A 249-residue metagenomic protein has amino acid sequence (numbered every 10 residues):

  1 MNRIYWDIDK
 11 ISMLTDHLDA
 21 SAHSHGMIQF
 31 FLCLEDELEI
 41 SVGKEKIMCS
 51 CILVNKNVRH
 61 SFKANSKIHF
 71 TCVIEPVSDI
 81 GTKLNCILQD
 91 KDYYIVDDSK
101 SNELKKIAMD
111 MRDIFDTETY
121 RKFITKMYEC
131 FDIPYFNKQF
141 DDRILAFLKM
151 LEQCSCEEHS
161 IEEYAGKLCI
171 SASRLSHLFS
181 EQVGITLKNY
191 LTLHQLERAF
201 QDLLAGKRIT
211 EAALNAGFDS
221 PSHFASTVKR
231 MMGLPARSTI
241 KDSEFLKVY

Functional and structural regions predicted by a protein language model:
M1-K91: N-terminal regulatory/effector-sensing and dimerization cores that precede helix-turn-helix DNA-binding domains
K83-D141, F147-K149: Amphipathic alpha-helical segments enriched in hydrophobic/aromatic residues interleaved with Lys/Arg
I107-R112, Y128-I133, F147-S160, F179 (+4 more regions): Basic, amphipathic alpha-helical hairpins
Q139, C156-E157, K167, L204 (+1 more regions): Helix-turn-helix/winged-helix DNA-binding modules
D142-M150, L191, Q195-R198: Pre-recognition alpha-helix immediately N-terminal to the DNA-recognition helix within helix-turn-helix or winged-helix
E162, E181-D219, A225, K241-Y249: Terminal helix-turn-helix DNA-binding modules in bacterial transcription factors
S173, P221-S222: Key DNA-contact positions within bacterial/archaeal DNA-binding proteins
